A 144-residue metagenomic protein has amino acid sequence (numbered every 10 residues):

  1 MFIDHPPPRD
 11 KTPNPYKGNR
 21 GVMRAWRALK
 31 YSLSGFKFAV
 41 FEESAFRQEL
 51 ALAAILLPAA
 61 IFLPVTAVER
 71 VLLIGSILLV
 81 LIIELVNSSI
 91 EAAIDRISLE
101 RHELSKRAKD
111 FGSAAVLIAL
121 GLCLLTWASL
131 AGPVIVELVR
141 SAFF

Functional and structural regions predicted by a protein language model:
M1-K30, S34, F38-L81, L85-V86 (+2 more regions): Hydrophobic alpha-helical transmembrane segments
F36, E91, A108: Residue-level signal for inorganic ion chemistry
A39, A93-I97, F111, L138: Amphipathic alpha-helical segments that mediate coupling or scaffolding at interfaces
V86-E103: Transmembrane alpha-helical segments of integral membrane proteins
L99-A114: Juxtamembrane helix-capping/reentrant segments at transmembrane boundaries
